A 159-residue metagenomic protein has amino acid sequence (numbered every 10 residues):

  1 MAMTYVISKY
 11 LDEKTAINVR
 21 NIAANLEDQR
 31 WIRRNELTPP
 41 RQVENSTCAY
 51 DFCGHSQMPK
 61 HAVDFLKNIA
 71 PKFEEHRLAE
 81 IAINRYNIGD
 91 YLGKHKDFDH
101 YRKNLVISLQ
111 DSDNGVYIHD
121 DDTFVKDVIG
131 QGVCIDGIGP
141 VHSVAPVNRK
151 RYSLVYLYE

Functional and structural regions predicted by a protein language model:
M1-E74: Non-heme Fe(II)/2-oxoglutarate
P71-E75, H95-F98: Short, conserved, surface-exposed binding loops centered on an aromatic residue
E74-A82: A short coil-to-beta-strand element that immediately follows conserved catalytic motifs
E80, R102-L105: Short glycine-rich loop/turn motifs
A82-F98: Conserved short histidine dyad/triad with adjacent acidic residue
H100, I107, D111-E159: Catalytic core of Fe(II)/2-oxoglutarate
